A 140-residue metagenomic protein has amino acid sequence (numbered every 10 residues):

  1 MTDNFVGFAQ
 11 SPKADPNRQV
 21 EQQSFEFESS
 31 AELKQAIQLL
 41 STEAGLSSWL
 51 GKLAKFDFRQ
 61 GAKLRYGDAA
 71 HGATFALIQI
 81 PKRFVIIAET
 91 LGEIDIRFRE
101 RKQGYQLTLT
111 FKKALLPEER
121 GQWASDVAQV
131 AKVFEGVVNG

Functional and structural regions predicted by a protein language model:
M1-K55: Hydrophobic ligand-binding cavity/cleft-lining segments
Q10, Q22-Q23, P81, E93-D95: Short structured motifs
K13-Q19, D57-Q60, L77-I80, R99-Q103: Short, ordered beta-strand-loop transition motifs
N17, V85-G140: Beta-strand/loop substructures that line and gate deep hydrophobic ligand-binding cavities in soluble
E26, R65, P117-R120: A generic helix-loop boundary/linker signal
E28, G45-E93: Glycine-rich portal/gate segments that line the openings of hydrophobic small-molecule binding cavities
Q35-L40, L46, L64, F75 (+2 more regions): Hydrophobic pocket/interface hotspot
I37-L40, W49-L50, F58, W123-F134: Tryptophan-centric aromatic hotspots in well-structured domains and transmembrane helices
